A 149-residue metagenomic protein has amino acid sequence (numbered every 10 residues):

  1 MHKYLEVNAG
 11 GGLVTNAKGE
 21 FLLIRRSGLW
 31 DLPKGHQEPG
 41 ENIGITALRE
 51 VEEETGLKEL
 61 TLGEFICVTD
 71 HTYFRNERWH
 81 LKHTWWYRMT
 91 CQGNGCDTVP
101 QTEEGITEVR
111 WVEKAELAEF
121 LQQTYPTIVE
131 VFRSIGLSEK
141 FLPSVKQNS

Functional and structural regions predicted by a protein language model:
M1-G11: Acidic, metal-coordinating catalytic segment for phosphate/diphosphate chemistry, firing primarily on the Nudix
R26-S27: C-terminal lobe/hinge of AMP-binding adenylation domains
Q37-P126: Unchanged
T124-S149: Charged phosphate-binding loop/patch that engages nucleotide di/tri-phosphates or the phosphate backbone of nucleic
